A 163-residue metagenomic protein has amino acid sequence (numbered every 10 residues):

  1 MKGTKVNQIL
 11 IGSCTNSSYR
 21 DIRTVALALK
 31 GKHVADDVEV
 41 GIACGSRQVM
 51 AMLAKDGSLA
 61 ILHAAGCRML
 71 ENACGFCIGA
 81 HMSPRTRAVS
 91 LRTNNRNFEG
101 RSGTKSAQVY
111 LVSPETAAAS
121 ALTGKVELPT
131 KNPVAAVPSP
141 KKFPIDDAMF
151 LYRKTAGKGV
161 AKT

Functional and structural regions predicted by a protein language model:
M1-T163: Fe-S-dependent hydro-lyases/dehydratases of central metabolism
